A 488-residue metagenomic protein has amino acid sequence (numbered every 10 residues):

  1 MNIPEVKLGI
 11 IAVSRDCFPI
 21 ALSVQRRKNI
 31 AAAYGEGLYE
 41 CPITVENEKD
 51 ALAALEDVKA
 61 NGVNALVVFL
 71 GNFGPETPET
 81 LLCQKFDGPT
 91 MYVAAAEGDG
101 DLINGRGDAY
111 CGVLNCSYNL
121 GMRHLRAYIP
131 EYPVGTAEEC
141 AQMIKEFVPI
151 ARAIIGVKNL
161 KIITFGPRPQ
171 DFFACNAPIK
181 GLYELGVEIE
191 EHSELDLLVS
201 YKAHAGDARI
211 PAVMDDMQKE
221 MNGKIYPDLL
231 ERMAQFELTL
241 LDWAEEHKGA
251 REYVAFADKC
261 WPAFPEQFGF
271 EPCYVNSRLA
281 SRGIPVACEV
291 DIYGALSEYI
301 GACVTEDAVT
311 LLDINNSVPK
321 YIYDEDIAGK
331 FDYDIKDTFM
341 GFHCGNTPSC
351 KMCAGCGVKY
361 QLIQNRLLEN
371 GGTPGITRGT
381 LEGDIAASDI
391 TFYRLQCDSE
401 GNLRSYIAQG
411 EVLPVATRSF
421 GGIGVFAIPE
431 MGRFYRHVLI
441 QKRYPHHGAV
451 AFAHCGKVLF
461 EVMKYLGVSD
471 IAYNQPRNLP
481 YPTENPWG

Functional and structural regions predicted by a protein language model:
I3-L8, E36-L38, D99-I225, L229: Cap/lid and interdomain-hinge subdomains that line or gate substrate/regulatory clefts in soluble alpha/beta enzymes
V13-I30, I103-Y110, Q170-A174: Glycine- and acidic-residue-enriched helix-capping/strand-helix junction motifs
A51-V63, T80-L82, T239-G249: Short, well-structured alpha-helical segments in soluble
V63-N72, M91-V93, Y253-D258: Periplasmic-binding protein-like
L81-D108, S117-G121, R126, S277-V290: Short, acidic/small-residue loops that bind anionic groups at enzyme active sites
M214-D307: Long, internal scaffold/assembly segments composed of regular secondary structure
A280-T417: C-terminal catalytic subdomain
L362-G488: Extended hydrophobic packing segments that form well-structured cores
